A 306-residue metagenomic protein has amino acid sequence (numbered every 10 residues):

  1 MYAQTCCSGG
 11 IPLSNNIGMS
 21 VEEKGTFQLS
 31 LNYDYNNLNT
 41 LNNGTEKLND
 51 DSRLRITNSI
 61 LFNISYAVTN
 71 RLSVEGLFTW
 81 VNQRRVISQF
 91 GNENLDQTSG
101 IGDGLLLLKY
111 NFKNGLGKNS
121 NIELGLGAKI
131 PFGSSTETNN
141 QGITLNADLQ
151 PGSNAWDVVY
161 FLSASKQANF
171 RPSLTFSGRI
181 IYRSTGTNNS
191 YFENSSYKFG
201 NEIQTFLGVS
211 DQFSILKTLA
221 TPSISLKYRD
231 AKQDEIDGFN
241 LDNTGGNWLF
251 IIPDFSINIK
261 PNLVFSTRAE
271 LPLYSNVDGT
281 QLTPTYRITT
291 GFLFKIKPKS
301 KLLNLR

Functional and structural regions predicted by a protein language model:
Y2-T40, G117, N121-E123, K297-R306: Outer-membrane beta-barrel biogenesis signature
K24, N36, T69-R71, V81 (+5 more regions): Outer-membrane beta-barrel channels and translocator barrels
G25, I56-I60, T98-L106, S120 (+4 more regions): Residues that define the transmembrane beta-barrel architecture of outer-membrane proteins
L31-N37, G76-W80, L124-I130, F176-Y182 (+3 more regions): Transmembrane beta-barrel strands of outer-membrane/channel proteins
Y33, Y66, F78, Y110-F112 (+4 more regions): Residue-level signature of outer-membrane beta-barrel architecture
D34-S59: Surface-exposed strand-loop-strand hairpins of Gram-negative outer-membrane beta-barrel proteins
T40-N42, L48-D50, N188-R306: Outer membrane beta-barrel transmembrane domains
Q83-V86, G91-K198: Outer-membrane pore/translocation modules
